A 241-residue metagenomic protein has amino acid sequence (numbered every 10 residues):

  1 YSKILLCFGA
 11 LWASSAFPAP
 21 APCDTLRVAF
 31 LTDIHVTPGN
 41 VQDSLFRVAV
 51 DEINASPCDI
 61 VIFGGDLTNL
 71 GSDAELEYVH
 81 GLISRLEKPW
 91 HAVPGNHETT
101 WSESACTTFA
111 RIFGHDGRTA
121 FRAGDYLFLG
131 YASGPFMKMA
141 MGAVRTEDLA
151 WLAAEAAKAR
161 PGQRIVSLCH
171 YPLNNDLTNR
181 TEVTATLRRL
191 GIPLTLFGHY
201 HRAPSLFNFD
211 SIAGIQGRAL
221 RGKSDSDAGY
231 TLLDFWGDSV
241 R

Functional and structural regions predicted by a protein language model:
S2-S14: Bacterial N-terminal signal peptides
A16-Y78: N-terminal active-site segment of His-dependent metallophosphoesterases
P20-P22, D234-R241: A short C-terminal boundary segment appended to hydrolase-like catalytic domains
T25-P38, D125-P135, V166-H170, A213-A219: Active-site-proximal beta-strand elements of phosphoester/diester hydrolases
D33, G65-D66, G95-N96, H170 (+1 more regions): Active-site glycine-centered loops adjacent to acidic/histidine catalytic or metal-binding residues that shape
T37-V41, L67-A74, T99-E103, L173-L177 (+1 more regions): Acidic-and-aromatic substrate-binding clefts and catalytic sites of carbohydrate-active enzymes
D73-P161, E182-L194, L206-L220, D225-W236: Extended active-site neighborhood of metal-dependent phosphoesterases/phosphodiesterases
A156-N175: Short acidic, glycine-rich surface-loop motifs adjacent to enzyme active sites
